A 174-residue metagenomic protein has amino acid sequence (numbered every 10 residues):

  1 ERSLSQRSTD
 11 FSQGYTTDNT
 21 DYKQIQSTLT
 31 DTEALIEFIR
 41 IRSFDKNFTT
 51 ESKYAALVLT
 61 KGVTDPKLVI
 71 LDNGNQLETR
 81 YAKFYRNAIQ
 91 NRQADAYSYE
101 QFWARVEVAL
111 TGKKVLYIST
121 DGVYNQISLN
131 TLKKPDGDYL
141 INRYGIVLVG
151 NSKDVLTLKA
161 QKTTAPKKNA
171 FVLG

Functional and structural regions predicted by a protein language model:
E1-L173: Charged, well-ordered internal alpha-helical segments
